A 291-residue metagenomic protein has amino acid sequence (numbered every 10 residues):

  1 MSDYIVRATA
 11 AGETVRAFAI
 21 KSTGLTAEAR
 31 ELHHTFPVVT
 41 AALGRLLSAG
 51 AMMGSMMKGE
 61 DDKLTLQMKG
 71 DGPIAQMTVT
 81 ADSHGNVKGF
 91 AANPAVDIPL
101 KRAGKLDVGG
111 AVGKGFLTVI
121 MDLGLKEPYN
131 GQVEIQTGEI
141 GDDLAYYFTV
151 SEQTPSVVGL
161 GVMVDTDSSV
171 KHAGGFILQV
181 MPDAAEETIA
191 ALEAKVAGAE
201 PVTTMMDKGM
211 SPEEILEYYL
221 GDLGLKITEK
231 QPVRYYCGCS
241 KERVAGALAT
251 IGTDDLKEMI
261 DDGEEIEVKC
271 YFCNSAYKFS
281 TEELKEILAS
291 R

Functional and structural regions predicted by a protein language model:
M1-E229: Interaction interfaces in information-processing and related assembly proteins
A197-R291: Cys/His-clustered metal-coordination modules, chiefly Zn-binding fingers
